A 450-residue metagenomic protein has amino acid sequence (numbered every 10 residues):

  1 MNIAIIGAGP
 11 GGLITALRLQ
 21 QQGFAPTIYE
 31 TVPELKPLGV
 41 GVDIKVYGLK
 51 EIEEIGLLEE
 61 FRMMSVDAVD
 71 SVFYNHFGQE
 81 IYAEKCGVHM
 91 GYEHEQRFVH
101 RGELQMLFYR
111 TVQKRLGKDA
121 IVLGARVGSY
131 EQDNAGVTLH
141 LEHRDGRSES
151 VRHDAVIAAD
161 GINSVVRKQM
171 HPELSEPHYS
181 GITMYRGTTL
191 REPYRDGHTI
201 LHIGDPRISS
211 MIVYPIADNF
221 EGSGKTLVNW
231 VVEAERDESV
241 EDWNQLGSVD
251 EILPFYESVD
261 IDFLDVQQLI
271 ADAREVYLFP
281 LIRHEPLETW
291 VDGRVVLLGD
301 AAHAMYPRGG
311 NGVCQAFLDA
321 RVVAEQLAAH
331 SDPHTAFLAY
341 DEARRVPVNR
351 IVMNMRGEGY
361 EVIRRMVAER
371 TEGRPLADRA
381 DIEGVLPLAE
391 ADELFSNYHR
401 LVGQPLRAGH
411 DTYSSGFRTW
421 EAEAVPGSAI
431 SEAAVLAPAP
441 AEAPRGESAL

Functional and structural regions predicted by a protein language model:
M1-I3, Q20, Y47-H171, S175-T188 (+5 more regions): Conserved N-terminal helical subregion
N2, A25, L227: Residues at the starts of beta-strands that form the adenosine-phosphate
I6-G23, Y29, I157-A158, Y185 (+2 more regions): Conserved mid-domain beta->alpha element of the FAD-binding
G11, E34, N163: Conserved Rossmann-like nucleotide-cofactor binding loop
E34-K50: Conserved N-terminal glycine-rich FAD pyrophosphate-binding loop of Rossmann-like flavoproteins
M63-M64, A120, S258-E275, P333-L338 (+1 more regions): Acidic/histidine metal-binding catalytic segments
G78, G309, E325-L450: C-terminal helical "tail/cap" subdomain of flavin- and related membrane-associated enzymes
E80-Q105, Y109, H143-S150, L190-L278: Conserved FAD/dinucleotide-binding core of flavoprotein oxidoreductases
